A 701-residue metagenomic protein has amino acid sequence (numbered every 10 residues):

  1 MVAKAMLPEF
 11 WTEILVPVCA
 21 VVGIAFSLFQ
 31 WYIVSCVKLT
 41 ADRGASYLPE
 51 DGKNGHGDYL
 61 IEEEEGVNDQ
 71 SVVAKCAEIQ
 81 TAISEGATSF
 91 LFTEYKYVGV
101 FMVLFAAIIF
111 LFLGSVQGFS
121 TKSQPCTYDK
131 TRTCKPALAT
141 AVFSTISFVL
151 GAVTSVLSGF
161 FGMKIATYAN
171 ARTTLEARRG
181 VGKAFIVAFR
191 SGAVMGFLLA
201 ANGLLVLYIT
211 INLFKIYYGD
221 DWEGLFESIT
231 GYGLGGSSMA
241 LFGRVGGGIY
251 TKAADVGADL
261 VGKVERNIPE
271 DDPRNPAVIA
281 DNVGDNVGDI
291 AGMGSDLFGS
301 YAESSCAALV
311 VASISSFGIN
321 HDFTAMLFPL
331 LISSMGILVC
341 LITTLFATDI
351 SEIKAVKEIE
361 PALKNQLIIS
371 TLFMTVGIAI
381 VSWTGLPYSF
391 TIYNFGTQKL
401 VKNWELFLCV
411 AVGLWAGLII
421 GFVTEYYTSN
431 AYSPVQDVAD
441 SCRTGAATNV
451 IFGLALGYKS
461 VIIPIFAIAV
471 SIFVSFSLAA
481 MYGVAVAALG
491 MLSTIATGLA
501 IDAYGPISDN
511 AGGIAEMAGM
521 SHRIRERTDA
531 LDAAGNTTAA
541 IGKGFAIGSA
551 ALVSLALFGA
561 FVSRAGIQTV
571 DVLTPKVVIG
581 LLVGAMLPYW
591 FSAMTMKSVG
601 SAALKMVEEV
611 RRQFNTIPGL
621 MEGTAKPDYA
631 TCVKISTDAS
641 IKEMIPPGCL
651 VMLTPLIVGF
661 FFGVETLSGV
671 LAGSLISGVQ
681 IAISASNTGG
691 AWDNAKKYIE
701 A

Functional and structural regions predicted by a protein language model:
M1-A701: Hydrophobic packing and interface segments
